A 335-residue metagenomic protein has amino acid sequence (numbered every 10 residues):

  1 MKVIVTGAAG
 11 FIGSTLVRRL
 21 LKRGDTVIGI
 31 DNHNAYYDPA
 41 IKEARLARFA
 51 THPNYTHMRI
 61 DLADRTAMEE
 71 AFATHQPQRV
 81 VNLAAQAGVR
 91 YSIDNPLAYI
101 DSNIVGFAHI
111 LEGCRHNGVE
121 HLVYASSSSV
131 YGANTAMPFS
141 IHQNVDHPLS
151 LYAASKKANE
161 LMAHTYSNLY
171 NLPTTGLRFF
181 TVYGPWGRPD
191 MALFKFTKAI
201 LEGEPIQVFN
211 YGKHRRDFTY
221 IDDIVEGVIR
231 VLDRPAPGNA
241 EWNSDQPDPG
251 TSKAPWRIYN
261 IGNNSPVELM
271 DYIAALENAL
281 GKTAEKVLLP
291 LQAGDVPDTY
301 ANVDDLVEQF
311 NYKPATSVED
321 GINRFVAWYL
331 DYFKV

Functional and structural regions predicted by a protein language model:
M1-V182, Y312, R324, W328-Y332: N-terminal Rossmann-like NAD(P)+-binding domain of SDR-like oxidoreductases, especially those catalyzing
R19, I200-V335: C-terminal substrate-binding subdomain of Rossmann-fold SDR/epimerase-dehydratase oxidoreductases
A40, I93, P173-G176, D190 (+4 more regions): Non-catalytic, surface-exposed connector residues within folded enzymatic/regulatory domains
T66, I104-E112, D190, D222-V225 (+1 more regions): Conserved active-site region of classical short-chain dehydrogenase/reductase
M137-P138, P189-T197: A glycine/serine/threonine-rich, flexible loop-to-helix segment that serves as the NAD(P) cofactor-binding "lid"
A158, M162, Y166, F196 (+2 more regions): Hydrophobic alpha-helix immediately C-terminal to the catalytic Tyr-X-X-X-Lys motif of short-chain
